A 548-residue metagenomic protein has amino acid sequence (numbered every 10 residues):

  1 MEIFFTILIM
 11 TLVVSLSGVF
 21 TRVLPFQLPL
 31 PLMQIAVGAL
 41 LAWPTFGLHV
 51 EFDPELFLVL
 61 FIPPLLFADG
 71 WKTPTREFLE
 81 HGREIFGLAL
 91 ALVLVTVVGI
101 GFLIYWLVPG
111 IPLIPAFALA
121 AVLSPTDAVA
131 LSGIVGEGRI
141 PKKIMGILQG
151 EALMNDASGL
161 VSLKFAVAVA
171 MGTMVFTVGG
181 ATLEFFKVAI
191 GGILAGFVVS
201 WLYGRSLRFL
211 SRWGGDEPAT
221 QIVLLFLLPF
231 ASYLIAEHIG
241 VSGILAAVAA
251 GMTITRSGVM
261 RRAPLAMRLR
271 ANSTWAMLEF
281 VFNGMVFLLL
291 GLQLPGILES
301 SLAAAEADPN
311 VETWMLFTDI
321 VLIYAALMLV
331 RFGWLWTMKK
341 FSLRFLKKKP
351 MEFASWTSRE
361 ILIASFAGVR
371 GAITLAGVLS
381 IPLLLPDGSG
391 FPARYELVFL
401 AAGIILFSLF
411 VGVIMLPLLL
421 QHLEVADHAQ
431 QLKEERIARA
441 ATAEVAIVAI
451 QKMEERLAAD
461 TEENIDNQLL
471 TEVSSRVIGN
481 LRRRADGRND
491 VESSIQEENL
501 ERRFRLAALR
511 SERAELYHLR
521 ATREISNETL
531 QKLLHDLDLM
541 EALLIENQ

Functional and structural regions predicted by a protein language model:
M1-E434, L516-D536, M540-Q548: Transmembrane helical cores of multi-pass secondary ion antiporters/exchangers
V425, A429-Q548: Cytosolic C-terminal regulatory domains/tails of membrane transporters and channels
